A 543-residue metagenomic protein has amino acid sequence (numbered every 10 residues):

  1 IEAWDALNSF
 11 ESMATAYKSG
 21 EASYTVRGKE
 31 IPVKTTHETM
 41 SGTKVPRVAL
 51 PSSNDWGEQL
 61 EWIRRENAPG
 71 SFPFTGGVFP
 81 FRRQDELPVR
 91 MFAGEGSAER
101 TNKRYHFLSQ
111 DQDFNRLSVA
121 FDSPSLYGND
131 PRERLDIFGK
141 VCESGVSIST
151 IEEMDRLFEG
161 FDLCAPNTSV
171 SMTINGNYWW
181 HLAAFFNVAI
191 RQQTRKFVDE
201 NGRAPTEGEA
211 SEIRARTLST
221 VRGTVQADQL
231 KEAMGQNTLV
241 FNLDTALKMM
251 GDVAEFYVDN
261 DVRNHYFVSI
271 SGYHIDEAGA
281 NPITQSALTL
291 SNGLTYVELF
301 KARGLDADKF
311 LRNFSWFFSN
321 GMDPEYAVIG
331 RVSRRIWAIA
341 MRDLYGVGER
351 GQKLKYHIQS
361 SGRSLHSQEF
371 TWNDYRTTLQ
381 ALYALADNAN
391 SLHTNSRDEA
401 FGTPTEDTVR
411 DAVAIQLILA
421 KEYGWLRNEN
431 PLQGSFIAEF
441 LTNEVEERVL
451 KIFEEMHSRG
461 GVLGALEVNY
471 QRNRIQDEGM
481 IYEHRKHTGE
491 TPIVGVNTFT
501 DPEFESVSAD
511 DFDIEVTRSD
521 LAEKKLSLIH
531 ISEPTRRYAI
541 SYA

Functional and structural regions predicted by a protein language model:
E2-V26, I452, H457-S458, E467: Hard-cation-handling environments
E11, A16-I329, L344, G351-Q359 (+2 more regions): Catalytic alpha/beta active-site cores
E66-R82, D407, G424-N430, S435-L528 (+1 more regions): A mid-to-C-terminal "edge-of-domain" accessory segment
M154, V170-F185, D374-D398, Q433-S435 (+5 more regions): Conserved phosphate/anionic-ligand binding catalytic regions in large, soluble enzymes, centered on
Q192-G208, D244-V253, E369-Q380, R427 (+1 more regions): Phosphate/diphosphate-binding loops
E232-L239, I275-A280, F318-E325, Q359-T371 (+4 more regions): Short beta-alpha connecting loops at secondary-structure transitions that line or flank enzyme active sites
N264-Y266, G272-H274, F300-G304, I339-Y345 (+2 more regions): Structured mid-domain segments that build the active-site/substrate or prosthetic-cofactor binding neighborhood
I529-A543: Single conserved hydrophobic/aromatic residue that forms the stacking wall/gate of nucleotide- or nucleobase-binding
